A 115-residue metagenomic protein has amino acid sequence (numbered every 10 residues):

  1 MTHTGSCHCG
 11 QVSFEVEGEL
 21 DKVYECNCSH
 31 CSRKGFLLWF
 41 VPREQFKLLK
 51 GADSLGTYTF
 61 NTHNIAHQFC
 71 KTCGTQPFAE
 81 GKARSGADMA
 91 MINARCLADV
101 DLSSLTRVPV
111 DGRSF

Functional and structural regions predicted by a protein language model:
M1-F115: A short Gly-Trp-Pro
